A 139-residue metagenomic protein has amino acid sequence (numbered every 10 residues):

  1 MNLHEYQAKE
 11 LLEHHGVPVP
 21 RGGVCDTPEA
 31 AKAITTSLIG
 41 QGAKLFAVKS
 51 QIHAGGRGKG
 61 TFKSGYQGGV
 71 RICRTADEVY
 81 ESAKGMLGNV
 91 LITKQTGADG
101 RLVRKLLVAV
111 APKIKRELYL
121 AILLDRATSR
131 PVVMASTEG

Functional and structural regions predicted by a protein language model:
M1-S37, Q41-K44, S50: A conserved helix-loop-beta module that forms one wall/lid of the active-site cleft in ATP-utilizing catalytic domains
E5-E13, Q41-T61, I92-I114, L120: ATP-grasp fold ATP-binding core
A8-E10, K32, G55, V79-Y80 (+2 more regions): A broad, structure-centric signal for solvent-exposed, well-ordered loop/edge residues that line or flank functional
V19-G22, V48-S82, Y119: Glycine-rich phosphate-binding loop of ATP-grasp-fold ATP-dependent ligases
C25, I72-T75, L123, M134-A135: Short beta-strand-to-turn element immediately C-terminal to the catalytic PLP-Schiff-base lysine in fold type I
A76-T96: Catalytic core of tubulin tyrosine ligase-like
E117-G139: Flexible glycine-/small-residue-enriched beta->alpha junction loops that bind anionic phosphate/pyrophosphate groups
